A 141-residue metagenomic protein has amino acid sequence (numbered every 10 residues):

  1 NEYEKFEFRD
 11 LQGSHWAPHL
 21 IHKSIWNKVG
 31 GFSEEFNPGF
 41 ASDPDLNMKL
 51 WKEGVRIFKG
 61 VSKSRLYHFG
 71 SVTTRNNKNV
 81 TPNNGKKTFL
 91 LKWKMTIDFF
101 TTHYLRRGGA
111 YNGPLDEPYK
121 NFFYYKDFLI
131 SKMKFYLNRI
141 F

Functional and structural regions predicted by a protein language model:
N1-L11, A17-L20, I57-F58, V72-F141: C-terminal, non-catalytic tails of nucleotide-sugar-dependent glycosyltransferases
Q12-G30, E35-R65: A short, conserved alpha-helix in the catalytic core of glycosyltransferases
H68-F69: Conserved active-site-proximal loop/helix segments of enzymes involved in bacterial cell-wall and related
